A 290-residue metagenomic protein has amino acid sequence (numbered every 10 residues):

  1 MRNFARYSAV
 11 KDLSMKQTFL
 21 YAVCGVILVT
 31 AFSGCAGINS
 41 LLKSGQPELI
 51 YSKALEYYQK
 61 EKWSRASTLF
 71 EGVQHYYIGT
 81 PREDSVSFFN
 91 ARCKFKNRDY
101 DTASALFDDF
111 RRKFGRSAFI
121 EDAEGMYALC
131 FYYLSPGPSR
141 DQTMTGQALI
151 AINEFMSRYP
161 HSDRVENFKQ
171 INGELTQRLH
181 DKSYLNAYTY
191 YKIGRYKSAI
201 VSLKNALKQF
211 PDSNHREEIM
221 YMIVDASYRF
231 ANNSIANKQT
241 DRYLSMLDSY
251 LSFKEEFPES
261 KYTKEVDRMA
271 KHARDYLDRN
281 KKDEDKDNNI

Functional and structural regions predicted by a protein language model:
F4-A9, F19, A31-I290: Acidic, polar-rich low-complexity tracts and alpha-helical solenoid repeat scaffolds
Q17-V26: Sec-dependent N-terminal signal peptides
